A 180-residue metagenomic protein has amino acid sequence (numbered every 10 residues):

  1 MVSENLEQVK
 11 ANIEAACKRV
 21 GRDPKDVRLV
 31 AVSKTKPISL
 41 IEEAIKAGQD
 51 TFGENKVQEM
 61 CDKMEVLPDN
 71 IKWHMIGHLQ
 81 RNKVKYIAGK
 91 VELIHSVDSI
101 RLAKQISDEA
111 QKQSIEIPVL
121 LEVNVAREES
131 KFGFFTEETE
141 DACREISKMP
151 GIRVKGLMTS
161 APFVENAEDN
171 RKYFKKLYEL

Functional and structural regions predicted by a protein language model:
M1-E179: Conserved alpha/beta-domain cores
